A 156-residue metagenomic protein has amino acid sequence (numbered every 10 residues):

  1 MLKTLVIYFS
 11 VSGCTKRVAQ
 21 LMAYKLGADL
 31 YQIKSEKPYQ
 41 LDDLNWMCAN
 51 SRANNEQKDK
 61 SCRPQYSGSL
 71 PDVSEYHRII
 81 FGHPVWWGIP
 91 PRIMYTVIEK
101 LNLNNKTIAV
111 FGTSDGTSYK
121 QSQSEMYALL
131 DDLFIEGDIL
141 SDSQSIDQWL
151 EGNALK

Functional and structural regions predicted by a protein language model:
M1-R78, G88-P90, Y95, E99 (+1 more regions): N-terminal beta1-alpha1-beta2 submodule of the flavodoxin-like/Rossmannoid cofactor-binding fold
L2, A28, K106, D132-L133: A structural micro-motif
S12, W87, D115-Y119: Alpha-helix N-cap/loop-to-helix initiation residues
V73-S74, E99-K106, L130: Short, conserved loop/helix-junction motifs that constitute active-site signature segments in enzyme catalytic cores
H83-P84: Glycine-rich, N-terminal phosphate-binding loop of Rossmann-like dinucleotide-binding domains
A109-S145: Short, glycine-/small-residue-rich phosphate/pyrophosphate-handling segment
